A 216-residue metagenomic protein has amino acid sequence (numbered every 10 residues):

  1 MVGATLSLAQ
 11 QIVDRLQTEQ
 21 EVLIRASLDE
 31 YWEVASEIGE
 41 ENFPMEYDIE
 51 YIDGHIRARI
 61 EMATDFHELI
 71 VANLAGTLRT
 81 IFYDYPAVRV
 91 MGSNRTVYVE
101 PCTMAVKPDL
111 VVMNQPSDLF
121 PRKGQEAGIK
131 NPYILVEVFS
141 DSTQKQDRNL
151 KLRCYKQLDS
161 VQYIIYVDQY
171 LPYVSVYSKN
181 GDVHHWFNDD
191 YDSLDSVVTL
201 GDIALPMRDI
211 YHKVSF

Functional and structural regions predicted by a protein language model:
M1-F216: Gly/Pro/Ser/Thr-rich low-complexity, intrinsically disordered segments predominantly at protein N-termini
